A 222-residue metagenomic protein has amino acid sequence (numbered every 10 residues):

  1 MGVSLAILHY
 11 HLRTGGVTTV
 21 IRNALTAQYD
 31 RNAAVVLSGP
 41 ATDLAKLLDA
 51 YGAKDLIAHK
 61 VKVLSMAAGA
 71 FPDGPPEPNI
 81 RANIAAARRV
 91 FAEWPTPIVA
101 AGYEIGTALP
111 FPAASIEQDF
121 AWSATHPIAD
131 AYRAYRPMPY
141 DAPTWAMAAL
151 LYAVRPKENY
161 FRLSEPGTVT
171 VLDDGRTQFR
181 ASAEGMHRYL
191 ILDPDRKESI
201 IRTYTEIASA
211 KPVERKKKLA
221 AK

Functional and structural regions predicted by a protein language model:
M1-K222: N-terminal acidic, glycine/proline-rich low-complexity segments
